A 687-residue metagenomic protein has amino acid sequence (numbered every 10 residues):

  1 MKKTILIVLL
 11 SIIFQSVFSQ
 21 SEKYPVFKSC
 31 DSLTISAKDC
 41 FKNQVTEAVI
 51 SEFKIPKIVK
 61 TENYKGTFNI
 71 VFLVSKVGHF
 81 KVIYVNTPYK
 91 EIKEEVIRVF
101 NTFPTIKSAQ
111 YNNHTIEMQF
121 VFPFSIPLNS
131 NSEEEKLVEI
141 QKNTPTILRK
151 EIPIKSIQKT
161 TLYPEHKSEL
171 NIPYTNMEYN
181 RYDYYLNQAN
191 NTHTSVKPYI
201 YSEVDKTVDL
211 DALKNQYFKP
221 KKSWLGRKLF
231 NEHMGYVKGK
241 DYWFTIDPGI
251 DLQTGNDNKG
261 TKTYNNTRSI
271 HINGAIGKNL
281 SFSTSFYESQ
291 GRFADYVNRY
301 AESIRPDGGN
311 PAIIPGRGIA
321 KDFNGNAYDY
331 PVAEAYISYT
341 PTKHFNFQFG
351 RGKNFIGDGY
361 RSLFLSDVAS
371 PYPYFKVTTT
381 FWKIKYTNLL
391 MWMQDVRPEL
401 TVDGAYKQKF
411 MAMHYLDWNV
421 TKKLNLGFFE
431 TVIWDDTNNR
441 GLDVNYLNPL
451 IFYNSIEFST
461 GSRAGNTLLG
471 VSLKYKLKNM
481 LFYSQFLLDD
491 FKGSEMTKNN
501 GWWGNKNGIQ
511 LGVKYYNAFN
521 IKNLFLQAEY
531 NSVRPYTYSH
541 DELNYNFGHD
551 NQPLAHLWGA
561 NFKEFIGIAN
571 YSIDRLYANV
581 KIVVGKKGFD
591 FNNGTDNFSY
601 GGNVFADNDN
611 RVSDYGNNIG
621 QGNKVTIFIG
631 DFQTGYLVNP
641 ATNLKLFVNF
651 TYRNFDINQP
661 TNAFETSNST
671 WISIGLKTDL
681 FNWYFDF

Functional and structural regions predicted by a protein language model:
I5, E62-G66, I116-M118, Y264 (+8 more regions): Residue-level preference for beta-strand/loop junctions
I5-I7, F18-T146: Charge-biased low-complexity segments
I7-I13: Bacterial N-terminal signal peptides
F72, Y84-T87, F122, L128 (+5 more regions): A mature extracytoplasmic/lumenal domain signature
P104-T105, P248-T254, T651-R653: Generic short beta-strand segments
I152-N425, V432-D436, K498-N507, K514 (+4 more regions): Outer-membrane beta-barrel channel domains
G239, Y330, K422-F687: Exposed, low-structure sequence patches enriched in small/polar residues
